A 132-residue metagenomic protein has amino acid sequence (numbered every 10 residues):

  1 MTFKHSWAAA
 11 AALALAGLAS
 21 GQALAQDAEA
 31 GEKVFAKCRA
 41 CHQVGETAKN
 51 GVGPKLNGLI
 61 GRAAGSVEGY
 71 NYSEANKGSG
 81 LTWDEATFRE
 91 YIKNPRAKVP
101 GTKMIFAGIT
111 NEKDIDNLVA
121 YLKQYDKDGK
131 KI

Functional and structural regions predicted by a protein language model:
M1-A11: Bacterial N-terminal signal peptides that target proteins for export
A10-L18: Bacterial N-terminal signal peptides
A19-F35, G45-E46: Electrostatic cytochrome c docking/interface patches
D27, V34-K37, V52, D84-T87 (+1 more regions): Stable alpha-helical elements in mature extracytoplasmic
E32, E46-E85, I105-F106: Gly/Gly-Pro-rich "capping" loops immediately C-terminal to redox-active cysteine motifs in periplasmic/lumenal
C38-V44, L118: The canonical Cys-X-X-Cys-His
T82-I132: C-terminal capping alpha-helices of c-type cytochrome domains
